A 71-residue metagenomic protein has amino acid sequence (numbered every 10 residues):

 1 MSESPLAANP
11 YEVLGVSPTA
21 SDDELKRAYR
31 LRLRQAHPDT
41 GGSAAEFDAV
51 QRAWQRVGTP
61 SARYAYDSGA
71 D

Functional and structural regions predicted by a protein language model:
M1-P18, L31-D71: J-domain (Hsp40/DnaJ) module recognition
S21: Extracytoplasmic catalytic/substrate-binding loops of multi-pass membrane glycan-assembly enzymes
A28: LysM (lysin motif) carbohydrate-binding repeats in extracellular/periplasmic proteins that recognize
